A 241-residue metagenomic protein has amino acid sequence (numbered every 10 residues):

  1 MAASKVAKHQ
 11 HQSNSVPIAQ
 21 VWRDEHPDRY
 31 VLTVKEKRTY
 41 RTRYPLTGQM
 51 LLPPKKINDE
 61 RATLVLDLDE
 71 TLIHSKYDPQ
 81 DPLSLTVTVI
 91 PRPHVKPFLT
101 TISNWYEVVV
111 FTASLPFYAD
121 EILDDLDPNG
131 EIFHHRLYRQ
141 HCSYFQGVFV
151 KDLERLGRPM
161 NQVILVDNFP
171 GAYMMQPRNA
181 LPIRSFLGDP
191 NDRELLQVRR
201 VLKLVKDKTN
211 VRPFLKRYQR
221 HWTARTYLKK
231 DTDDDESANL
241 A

Functional and structural regions predicted by a protein language model:
M1-A62, P79, A224, D233 (+1 more regions): Long, acidic (Asp/Glu-rich), low-complexity accessory segments flanking structured domains
T42, L85-V89, Q140-Y144: Short, flexible loop segments at the rims of nucleotide/cofactor-binding pockets, characterized by
L52-K96, T100: Active-site neighborhood of HAD-like aspartate-dependent phosphohydrolases
I57-D59, S103, G157-P159: Flexible, charged surface loops at secondary-structure boundaries
D59, D69-I73, Y77-Q80, L115-F117 (+3 more regions): Conserved beta-strand elements of beta-rich interaction domains across eukaryotes, especially beta-propellers
L64-D67, T71-H74, T88, E107-V110 (+3 more regions): Beta-strand cores of modular interaction/reader domains in eukaryotic scaffold and signaling proteins, especially PDZ
V95-L123, R139: Substrate-recognition element of Asp-dependent hydrolases with the DxDx(T/V) motif
Y118-A241: C-terminal cap/substrate-recognition subdomain and adjoining C-terminal extension of metal-dependent phosphatase-like
